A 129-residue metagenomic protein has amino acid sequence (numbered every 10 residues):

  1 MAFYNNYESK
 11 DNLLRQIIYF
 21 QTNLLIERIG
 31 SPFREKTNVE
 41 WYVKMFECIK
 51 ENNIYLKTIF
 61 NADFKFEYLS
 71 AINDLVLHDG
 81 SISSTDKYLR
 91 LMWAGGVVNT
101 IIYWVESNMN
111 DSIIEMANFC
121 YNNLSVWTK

Functional and structural regions predicted by a protein language model:
M1: Residues within helix-turn-helix
Y4-G30, F46, K50: An amphipathic alpha-helix adjacent to DNA-recognition modules
Y4-N6, I72, T128: Terminal, non-globular segments
I17, Q21, L25, I29 (+4 more regions): Hydrophobic recognition helices of helix-based DNA-binding modules
G30, R34-N73: Helical hydrophobic small-molecule/effector-binding pocket
N61-G95, S125: Amphipathic alpha-helical packing segments from all-alpha helical-bundle domains
D86-W127: Hydrophobic alpha-helical segments that form the core of small-molecule binding pockets and/or dimer interfaces
